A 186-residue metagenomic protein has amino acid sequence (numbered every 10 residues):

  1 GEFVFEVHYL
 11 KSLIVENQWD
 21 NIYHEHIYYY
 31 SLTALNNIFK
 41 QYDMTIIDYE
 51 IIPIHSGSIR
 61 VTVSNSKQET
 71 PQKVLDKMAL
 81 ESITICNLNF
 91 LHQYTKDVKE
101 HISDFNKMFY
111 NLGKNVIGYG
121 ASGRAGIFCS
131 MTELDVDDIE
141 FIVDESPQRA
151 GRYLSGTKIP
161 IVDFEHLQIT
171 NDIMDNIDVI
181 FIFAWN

Functional and structural regions predicted by a protein language model:
G1-E2: Short glycine-centered segments of the SAM/dcSAM-binding site in methyltransferase folds
F5-Y28, L32-A34, F39: Short, glycine-/aromatic-enriched active-site segment of Class I SAM-dependent methyltransferases
E6-H8, Y49, S64, Y119-S122: Generic beta-strand/beta-sheet core signal
I38-Y42, T62: Generic, well-ordered alpha-helical scaffold segments in large soluble proteins
Y42-D43, G113: Glycine-centered loop/turn motif at secondary-structure junctions
M44-H55: Conserved S-adenosyl-L-methionine
S56-V61: Short hydrophobic/aromatic beta-strand or adjacent loop that forms the aromatic wall/cage of a ligand/substrate-binding
K67-N186: Hydrophobic, well-ordered beta-alpha structural blocks that scaffold small-molecule cofactor pockets
